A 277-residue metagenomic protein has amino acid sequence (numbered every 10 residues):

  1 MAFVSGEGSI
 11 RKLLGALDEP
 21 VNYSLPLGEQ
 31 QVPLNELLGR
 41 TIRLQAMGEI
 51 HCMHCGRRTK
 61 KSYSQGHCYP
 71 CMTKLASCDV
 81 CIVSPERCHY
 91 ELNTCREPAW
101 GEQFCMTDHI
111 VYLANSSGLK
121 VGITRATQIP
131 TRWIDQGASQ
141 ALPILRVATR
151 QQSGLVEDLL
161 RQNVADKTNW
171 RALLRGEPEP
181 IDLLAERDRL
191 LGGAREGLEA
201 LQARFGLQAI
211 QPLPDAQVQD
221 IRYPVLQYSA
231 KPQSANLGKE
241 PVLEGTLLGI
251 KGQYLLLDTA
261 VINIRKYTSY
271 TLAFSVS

Functional and structural regions predicted by a protein language model:
M1-S277: Non-catalytic accessory segments flanking enzymatic or RNA/DNA-binding domains
